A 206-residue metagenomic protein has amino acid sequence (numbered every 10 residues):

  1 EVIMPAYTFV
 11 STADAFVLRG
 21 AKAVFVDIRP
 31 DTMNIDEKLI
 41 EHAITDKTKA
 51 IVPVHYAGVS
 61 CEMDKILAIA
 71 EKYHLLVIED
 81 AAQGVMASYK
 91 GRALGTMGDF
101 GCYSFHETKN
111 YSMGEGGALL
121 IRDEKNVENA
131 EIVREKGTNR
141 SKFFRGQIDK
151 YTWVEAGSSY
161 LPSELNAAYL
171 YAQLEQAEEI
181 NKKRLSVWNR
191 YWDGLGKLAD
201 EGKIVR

Functional and structural regions predicted by a protein language model:
E1-A81, S88: PLP-dependent aminotransferase-like
Y7, A21, I28, A82-Q83 (+3 more regions): Histidine-centered beta-alpha loop that forms part of the nucleotide-sugar donor binding/catalytic region in diverse
K38, H42, A50-V54, V59-K65 (+3 more regions): PLP-dependent aminotransferase class I/II
T45, L94-G95, Y111, S159-P162: Alpha-helix termination/capping residues and helix-transition junctions
E79-M113, K142-F144, D149-V154, V205: Conserved active-site segment immediately N-terminal to the catalytic lysine that forms the internal aldimine
Y103-S104, G117-D123, Y171: Short beta-strand-to-turn element immediately C-terminal to the catalytic PLP-Schiff-base lysine in fold type I
